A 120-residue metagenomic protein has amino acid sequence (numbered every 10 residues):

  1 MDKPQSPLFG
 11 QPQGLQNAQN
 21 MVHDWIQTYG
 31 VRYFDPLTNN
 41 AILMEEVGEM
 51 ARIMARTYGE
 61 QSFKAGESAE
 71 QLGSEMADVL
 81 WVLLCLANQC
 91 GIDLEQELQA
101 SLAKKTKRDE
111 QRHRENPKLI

Functional and structural regions predicted by a protein language model:
M1-M76, L80-I120: Flexible "arm" and connector segments at domain edges
